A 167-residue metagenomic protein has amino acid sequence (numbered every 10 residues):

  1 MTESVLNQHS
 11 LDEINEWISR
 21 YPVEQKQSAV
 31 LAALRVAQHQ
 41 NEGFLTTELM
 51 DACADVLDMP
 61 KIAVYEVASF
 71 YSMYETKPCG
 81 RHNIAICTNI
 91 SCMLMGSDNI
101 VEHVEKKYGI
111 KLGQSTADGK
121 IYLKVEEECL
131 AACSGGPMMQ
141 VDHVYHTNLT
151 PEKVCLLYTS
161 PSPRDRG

Functional and structural regions predicted by a protein language model:
M1-T47, A52-D55, E66, F70 (+3 more regions): Surface-exposed, interaction-prone regions with an acidic/low-complexity signature
L31-R35, A85-C87, M139: Short beta-strands and strand-loop turn motifs
I62: Key DNA-contact positions within bacterial/archaeal DNA-binding proteins
E66-I86, G109-A131: Immediate flanking context of iron-sulfur cluster ligation sites
I84, S91-K107, G135-L156: Iron-sulfur (Fe-S) cluster-binding segments and ferredoxin-like electron-carrier domains, especially [2Fe-2S]
Y158-P163, G167: Conserved small/polar residues in nucleotide/adenosyl-binding loops
